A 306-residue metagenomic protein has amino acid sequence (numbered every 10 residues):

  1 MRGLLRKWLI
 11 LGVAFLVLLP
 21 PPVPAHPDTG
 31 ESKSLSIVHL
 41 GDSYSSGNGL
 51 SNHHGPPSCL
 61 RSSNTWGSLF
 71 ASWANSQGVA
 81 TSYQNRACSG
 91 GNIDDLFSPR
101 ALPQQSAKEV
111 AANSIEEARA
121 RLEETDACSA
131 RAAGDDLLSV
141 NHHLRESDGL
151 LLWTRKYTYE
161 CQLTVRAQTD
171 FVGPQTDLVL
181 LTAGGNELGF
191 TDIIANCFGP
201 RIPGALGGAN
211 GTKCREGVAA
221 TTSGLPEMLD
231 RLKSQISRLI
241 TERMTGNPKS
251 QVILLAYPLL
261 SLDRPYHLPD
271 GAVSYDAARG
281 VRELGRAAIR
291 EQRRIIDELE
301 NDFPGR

Functional and structural regions predicted by a protein language model:
M1-P27: Secretory targeting and sorting signals
A14-F15, S34, A80, Q175-T176: Short, well-ordered alpha-helix to beta-strand connector turns
G30-A107, A111-S114, F198-A205: Serine-esterase "nucleophile elbow" of acetyl-processing enzymes
P99-Q175: Short, well-structured alpha-helical segments in soluble
E146-R306: Alpha-helical cap/lid subdomain in secreted, periplasmic, or secretory-pathway luminal O-acyl-processing enzymes
